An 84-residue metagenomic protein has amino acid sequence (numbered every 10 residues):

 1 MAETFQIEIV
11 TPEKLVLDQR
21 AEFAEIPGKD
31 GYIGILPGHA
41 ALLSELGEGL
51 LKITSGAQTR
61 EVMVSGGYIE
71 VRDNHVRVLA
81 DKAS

Functional and structural regions predicted by a protein language model:
T4-S84: Compact, glycine-rich, soluble single-domain proteins
